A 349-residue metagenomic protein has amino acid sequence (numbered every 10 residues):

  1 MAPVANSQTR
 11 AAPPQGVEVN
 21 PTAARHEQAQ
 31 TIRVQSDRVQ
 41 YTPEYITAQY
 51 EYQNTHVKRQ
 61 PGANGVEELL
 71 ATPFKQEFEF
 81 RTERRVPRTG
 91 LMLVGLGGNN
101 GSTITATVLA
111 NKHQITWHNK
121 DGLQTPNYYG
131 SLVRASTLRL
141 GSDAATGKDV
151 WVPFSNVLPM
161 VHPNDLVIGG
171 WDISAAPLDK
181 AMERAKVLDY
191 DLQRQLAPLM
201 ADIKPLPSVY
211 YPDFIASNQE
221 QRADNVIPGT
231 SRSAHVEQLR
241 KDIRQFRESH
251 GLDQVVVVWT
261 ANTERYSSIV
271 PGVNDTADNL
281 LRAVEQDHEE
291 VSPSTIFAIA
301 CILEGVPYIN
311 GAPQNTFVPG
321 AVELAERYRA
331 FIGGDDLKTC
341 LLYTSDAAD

Functional and structural regions predicted by a protein language model:
A2-T9: N-terminal acidic, proline/glycine-rich, low-complexity intrinsically disordered segments
R10-L303, G320-E323, R327: Metallocofactor- and cofactor-centric catalytic cores in central/energy metabolism, strongly enriched
G98, P307, F331: Residue-level detector of anion-binding/catalytic polar loops
N262, P313-Q314, L337-K338: Short, ordered loop/turn segments at secondary-structure junctions
V306-P313: ADP-ribose/adenylate-binding Rossmann-like module
E326-L337: Rossmann-fold dehydrogenase core element
Y343-D349: Conserved small/polar residues in nucleotide/adenosyl-binding loops
